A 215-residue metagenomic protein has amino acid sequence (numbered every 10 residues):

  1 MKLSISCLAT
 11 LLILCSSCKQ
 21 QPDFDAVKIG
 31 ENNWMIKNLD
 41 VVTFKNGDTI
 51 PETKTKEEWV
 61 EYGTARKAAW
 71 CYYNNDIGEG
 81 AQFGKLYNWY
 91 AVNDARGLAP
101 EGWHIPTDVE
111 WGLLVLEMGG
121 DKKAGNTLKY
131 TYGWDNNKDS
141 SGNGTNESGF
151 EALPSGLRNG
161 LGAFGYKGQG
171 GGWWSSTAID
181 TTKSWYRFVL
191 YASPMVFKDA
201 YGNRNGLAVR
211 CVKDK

Functional and structural regions predicted by a protein language model:
K2-L8: Sec-dependent signal peptide recognition, specifically the positively charged N-region followed immediately by
L14-S17: C-terminal motif of bacterial Sec signal peptides marking the signal peptidase cleavage site
Q20-K215: Conserved positions within compact, well-structured domain cores
